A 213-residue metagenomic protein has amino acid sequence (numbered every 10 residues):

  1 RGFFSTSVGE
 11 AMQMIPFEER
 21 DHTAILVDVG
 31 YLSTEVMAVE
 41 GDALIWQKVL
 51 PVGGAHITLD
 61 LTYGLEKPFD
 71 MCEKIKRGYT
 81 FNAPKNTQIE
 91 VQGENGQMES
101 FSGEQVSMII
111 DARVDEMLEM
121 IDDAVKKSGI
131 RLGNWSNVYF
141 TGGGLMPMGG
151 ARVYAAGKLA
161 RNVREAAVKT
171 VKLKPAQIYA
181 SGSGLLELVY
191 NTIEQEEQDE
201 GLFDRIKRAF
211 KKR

Functional and structural regions predicted by a protein language model:
R1-F4, S128-G144: Short glycine-rich phosphate-binding loop at a beta-alpha junction
R1-I25, N82-Q88, Q92-I109, S128 (+2 more regions): Nucleotide/phosphate-binding catalytic cleft detector across ATP-hydrolyzing and phosphate-transferring enzymes
V8-G9, E40-V114, E119, G133 (+1 more regions): Phosphate-binding glycine-rich/basic clefts of nucleotide- and phosphate-handling proteins, predominantly
F17-Q47, L61: Gly/Thr-rich phosphate-binding beta-strand-loop-beta motif of the actin/hexokinase/Hsp70
D28-L32, G149-E165: Acidic-glycine-rich active-site phosphate/pyrophosphate-binding loop
S33, G133-N137, A160, A180-G182: Active-site lining segments that contact anionic ligands and/or coordinate catalytic metals
L61, I121, F140, L185: Residue-level signature of catalytic and energy-coupling elements of molecular machines, predominantly ATP/GTP-dependent
A156-S183: Conserved phosphate-binding/catalytic loops in two-lobed NTP-binding clefts
